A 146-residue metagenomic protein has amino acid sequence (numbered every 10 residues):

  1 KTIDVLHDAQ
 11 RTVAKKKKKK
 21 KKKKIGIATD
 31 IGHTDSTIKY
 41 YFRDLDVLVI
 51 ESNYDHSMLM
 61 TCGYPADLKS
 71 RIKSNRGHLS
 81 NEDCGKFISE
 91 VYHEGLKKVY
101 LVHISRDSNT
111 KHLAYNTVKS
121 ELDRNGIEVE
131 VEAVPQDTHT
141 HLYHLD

Functional and structural regions predicted by a protein language model:
K1-R43, V47, L142-D146: Core dinuclear metal-dependent hydrolase active-site scaffold
D4-L6, E51, P135-D137: Residues at the C-termini of beta-strands that transition into short coil/loop
H7, H56, T138-T140: Residue-level detector of flexible, active-site-proximal loop/helix-junction positions within diverse enzyme catalytic
D30, I104, Q136: Cofactor-binding loop segments of dinucleotide-utilizing enzymes, especially the Rossmann-like FAD- and NAD(P)+-binding
D35-A133: Cap/insert and terminal regions of metallo-dependent hydrolase folds
I127-D146: Short, basic/aromatic-enriched C-terminal tail that caps enzymatic domains
